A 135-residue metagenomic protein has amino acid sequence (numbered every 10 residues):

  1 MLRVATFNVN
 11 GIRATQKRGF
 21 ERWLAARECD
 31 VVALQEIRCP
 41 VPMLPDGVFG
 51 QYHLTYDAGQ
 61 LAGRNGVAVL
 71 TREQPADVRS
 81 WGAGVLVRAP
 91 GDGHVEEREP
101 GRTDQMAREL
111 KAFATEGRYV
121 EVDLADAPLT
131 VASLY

Functional and structural regions predicted by a protein language model:
M1-T15: Mobile, glycine- and charge-enriched loop segments and immediately flanking short secondary-structure elements within
V4-N8, L24-P42, V131: Active-site beta-strand/loop signature of hydrolases that rely on acidic residues for catalysis
I12-T15, P40-V41, A112: Acidic-and-aromatic substrate-binding clefts and catalytic sites of carbohydrate-active enzymes
R13-A25: Short, acidic/polar
T15, R27, A62-N65: Generic alpha-helix structural propensity
R18, L44-G47: Short amphipathic alpha-helical segments
R38, D46-L134: Structured beta-strand-rich core segments of catalytic domains in phosphoester-bond hydrolases
